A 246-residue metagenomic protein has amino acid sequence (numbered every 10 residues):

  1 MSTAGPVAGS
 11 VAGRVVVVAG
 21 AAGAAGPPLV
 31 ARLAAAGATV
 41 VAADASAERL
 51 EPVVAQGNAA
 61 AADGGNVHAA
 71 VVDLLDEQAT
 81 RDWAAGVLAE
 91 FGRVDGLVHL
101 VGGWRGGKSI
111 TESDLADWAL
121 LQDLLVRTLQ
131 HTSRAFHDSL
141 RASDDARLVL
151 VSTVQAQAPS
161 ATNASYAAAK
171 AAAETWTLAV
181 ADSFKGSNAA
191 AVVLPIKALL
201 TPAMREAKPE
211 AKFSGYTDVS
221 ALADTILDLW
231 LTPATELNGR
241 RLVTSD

Functional and structural regions predicted by a protein language model:
A8-V41: Canonical Rossmann dinucleotide-binding motif of NAD(H)/NADP(H)-dependent dehydrogenases/reductases, specifically
A19, V94-G102, L125, L150 (+1 more regions): Rossmann-fold scaffold of SDR-type NAD(P)-dependent oxidoreductases
A38-P52: Conserved glycine-rich Rossmann-like NAD(P)H-binding loop of the short-chain dehydrogenase/reductase
R81, G102-A119, T162-S165: Conserved mid-core segment of classical short-chain dehydrogenase/reductases
A85, A89, D123-D144, A181-D182: Amphipathic alpha-helical dimer-interface segment in Rossmann-like NAD(P)H-dependent oxidoreductases
T111-Q130, V149, A173: Catalytic Tyr-X3-Lys loop
R141-G186, A198: Catalytic loop of short-chain dehydrogenase/reductase
A189, V193-P195, E210-D246: C-terminal helical subdomain
